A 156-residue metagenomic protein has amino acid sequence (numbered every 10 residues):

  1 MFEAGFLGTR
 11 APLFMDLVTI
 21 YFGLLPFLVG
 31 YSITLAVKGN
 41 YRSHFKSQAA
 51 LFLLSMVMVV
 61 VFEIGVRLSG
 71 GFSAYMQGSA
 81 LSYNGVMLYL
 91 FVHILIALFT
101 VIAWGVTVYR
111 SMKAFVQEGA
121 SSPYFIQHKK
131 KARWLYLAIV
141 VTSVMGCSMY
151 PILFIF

Functional and structural regions predicted by a protein language model:
M1-F156: Alpha-helical membrane insertion/targeting regions
